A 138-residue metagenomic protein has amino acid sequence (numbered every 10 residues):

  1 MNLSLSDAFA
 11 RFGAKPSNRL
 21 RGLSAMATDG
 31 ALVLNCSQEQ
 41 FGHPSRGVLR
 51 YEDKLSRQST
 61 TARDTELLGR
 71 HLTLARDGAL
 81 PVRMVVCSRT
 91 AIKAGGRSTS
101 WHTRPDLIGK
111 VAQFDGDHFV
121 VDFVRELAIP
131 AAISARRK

Functional and structural regions predicted by a protein language model:
M1-R137: Short helix-coil boundary/hinge micro-motifs
